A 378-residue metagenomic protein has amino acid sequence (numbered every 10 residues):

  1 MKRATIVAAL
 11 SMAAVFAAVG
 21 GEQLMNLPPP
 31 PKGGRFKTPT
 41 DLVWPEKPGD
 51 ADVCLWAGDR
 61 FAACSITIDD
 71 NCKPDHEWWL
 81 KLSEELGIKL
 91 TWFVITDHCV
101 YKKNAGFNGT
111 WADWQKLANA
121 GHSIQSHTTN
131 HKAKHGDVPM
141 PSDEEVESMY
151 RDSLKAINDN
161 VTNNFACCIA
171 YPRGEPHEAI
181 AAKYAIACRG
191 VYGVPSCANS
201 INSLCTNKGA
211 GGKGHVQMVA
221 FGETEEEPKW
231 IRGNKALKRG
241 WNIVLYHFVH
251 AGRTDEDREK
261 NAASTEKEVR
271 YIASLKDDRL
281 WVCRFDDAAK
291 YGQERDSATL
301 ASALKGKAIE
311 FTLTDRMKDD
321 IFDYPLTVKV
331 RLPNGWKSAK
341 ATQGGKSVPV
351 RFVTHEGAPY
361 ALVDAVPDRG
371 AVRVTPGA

Functional and structural regions predicted by a protein language model:
M1-A4: Positively charged n-region of N-terminal signal peptides that target proteins for export
V7-V15: Bacterial N-terminal signal peptides
A17-G21, P172: Boundary at the C-terminal end of the N-terminal hydrophobic targeting segment
G21-S65, F107, F285: N-terminal pre-catalytic segment of deacetylase/amide-hydrolase enzymes
M25-F36, E84-I186, Y192-G214, R239-G252: Metal-dependent polysaccharide deacetylase catalytic core of the NodB/CE4 family, i.e., the active-site-bearing domain
R35-T40, W44-A51, V100, N158 (+3 more regions): C-terminal domain-boundary segment and adjacent tail
Q217-N234: A Trp-anchored, charged/polar loop motif used as the substrate-binding/catalytic surface of acyl/ester-handling
T354-A378: C-terminal beta-strand-rich structural cap/linker in extracellular carbohydrate-active enzymes
